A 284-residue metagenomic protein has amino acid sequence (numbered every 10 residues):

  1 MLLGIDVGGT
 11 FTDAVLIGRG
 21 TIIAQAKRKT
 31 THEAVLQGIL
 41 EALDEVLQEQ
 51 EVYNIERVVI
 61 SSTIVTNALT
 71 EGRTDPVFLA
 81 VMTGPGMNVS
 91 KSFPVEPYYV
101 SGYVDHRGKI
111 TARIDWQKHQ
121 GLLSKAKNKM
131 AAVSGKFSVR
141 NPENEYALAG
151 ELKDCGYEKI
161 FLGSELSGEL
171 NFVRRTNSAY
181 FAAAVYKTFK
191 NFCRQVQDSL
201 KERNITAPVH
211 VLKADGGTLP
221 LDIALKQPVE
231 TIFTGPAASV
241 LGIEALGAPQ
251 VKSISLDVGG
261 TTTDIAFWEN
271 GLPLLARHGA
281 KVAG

Functional and structural regions predicted by a protein language model:
M1-G284: N-terminally biased helix-coil "hinge/interface" segments that flank
